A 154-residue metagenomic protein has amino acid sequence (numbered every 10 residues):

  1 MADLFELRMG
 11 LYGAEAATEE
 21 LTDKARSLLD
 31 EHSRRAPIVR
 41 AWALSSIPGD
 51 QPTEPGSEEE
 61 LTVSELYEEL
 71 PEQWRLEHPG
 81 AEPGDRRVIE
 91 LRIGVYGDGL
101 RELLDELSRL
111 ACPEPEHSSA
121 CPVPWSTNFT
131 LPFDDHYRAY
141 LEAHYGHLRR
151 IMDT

Functional and structural regions predicted by a protein language model:
M1-T154: Long, contiguous binding/interaction regions
